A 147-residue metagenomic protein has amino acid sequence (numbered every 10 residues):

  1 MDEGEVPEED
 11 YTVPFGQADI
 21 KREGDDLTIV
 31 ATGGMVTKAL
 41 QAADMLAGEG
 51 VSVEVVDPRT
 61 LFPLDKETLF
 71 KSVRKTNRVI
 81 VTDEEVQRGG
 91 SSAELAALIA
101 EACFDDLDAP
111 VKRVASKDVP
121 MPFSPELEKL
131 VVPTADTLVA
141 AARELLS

Functional and structural regions predicted by a protein language model:
M1-S147: Thiamine diphosphate
